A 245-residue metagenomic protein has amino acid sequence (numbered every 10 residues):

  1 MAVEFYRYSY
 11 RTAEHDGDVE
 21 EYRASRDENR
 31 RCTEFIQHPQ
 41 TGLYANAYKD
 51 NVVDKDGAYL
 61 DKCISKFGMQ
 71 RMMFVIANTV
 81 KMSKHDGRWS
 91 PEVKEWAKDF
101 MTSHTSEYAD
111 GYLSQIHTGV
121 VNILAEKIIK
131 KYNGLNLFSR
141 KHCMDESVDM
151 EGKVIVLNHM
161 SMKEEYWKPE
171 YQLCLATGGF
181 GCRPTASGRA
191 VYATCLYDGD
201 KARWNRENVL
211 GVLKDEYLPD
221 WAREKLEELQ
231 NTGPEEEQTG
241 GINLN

Functional and structural regions predicted by a protein language model:
M1-N245: Gram-negative host-targeted secretion-system effectors, predominantly Type III and Type IV, recognized via long
